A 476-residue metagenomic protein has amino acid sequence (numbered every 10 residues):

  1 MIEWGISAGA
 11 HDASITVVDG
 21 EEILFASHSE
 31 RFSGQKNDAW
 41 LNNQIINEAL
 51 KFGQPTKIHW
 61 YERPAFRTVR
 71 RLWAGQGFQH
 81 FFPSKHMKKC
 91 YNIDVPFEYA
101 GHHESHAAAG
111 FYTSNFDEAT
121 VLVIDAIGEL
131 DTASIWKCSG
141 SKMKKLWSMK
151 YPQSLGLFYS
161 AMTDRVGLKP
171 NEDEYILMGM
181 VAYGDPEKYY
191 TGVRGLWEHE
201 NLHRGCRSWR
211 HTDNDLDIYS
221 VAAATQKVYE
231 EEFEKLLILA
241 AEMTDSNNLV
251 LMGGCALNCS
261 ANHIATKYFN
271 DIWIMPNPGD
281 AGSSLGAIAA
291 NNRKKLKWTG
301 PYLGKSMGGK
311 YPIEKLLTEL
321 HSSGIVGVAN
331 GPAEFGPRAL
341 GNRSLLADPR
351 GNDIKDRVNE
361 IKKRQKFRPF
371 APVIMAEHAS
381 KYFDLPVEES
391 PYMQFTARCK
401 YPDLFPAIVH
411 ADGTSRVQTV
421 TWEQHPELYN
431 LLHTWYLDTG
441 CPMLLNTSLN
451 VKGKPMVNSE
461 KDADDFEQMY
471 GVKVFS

Functional and structural regions predicted by a protein language model:
M1-W4: Extreme N-terminal starter segment of soluble prokaryotic enzymes
S7-K36, R67, R71-A74, F78-H80 (+5 more regions): Flexible beta->alpha loop and helix N-cap segments adjacent to enzyme active/binding sites
S29-Q54: N-terminal phosphate-binding loop and adjacent alpha-helix
I45-K57, L237-D245: Phosphate/pyrophosphate-binding loops at sites that engage ATP/ADP/AMP, CoA/4′-phosphopantetheine, polyphosphate
Q54-F66, F97, D245-G254, G327: Short glycine-rich phosphate-binding loop at a beta-alpha junction
F97-A100, D215-E231, T421, H425: Short acidic-aromatic active-site loops that bind/stabilize oxyanions
G179, D185-K227: Active-site cores of enzymes that catalyze phosphoryl transfer or operate on phosphate-rich substrates
A223-L249: Phosphate/ATP-binding catalytic cores across multiple sugar-kinase/actin-like superfamilies, primarily ASKHA
